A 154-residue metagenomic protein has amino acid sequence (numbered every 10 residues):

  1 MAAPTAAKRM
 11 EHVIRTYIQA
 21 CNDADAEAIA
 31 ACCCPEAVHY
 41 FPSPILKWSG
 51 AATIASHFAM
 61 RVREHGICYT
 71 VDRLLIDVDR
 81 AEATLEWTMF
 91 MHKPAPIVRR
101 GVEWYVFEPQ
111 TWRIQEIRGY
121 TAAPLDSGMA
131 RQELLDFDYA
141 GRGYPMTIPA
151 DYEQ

Functional and structural regions predicted by a protein language model:
M1-P4, A20, P44-I45: Short N-terminal micro-motifs specific to bacterial/archaeal maturation and metal-cluster initiation sites
A2-R9, A55-Q154: A beta-strand edge to alpha-helix "cap/lid" segment located at domain peripheries
A6-A24: Short, aromatic-enriched amphipathic alpha-helices that serve as compact interaction elements
V13, D23-Y40: Short, well-ordered alpha-helical segments enriched in acidic and aromatic residues
Y17, A28-A30, A37, G50 (+4 more regions): Hydrophobic pocket/interface hotspot
N22, A30, A59-R63: Alpha-helix boundary recognition
V38-W48, M60-E64: A short gly/proline-enriched turn/hairpin at secondary-structure junctions
